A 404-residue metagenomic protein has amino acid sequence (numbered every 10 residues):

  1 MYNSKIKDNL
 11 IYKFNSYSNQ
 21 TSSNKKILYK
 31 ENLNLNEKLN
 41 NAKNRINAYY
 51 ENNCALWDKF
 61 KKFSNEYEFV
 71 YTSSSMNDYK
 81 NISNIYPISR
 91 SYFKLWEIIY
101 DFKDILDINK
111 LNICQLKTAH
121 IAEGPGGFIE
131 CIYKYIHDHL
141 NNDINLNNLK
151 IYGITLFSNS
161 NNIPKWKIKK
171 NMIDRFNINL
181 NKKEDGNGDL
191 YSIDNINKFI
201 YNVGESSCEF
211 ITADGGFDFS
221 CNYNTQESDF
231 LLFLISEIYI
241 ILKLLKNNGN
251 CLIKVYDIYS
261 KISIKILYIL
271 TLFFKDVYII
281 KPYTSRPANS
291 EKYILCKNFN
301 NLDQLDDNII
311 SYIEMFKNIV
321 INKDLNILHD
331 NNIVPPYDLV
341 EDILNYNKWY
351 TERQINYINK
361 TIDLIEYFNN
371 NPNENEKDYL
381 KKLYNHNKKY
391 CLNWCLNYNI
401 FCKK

Functional and structural regions predicted by a protein language model:
M1-V203, N322, I327-K404: Intrinsically disordered, low-complexity glycine/charged-rich regulatory or linker segments that flank or connect
S73-D78, A213-Q226: Gly-rich Lys/Arg/Thr-decorated short loops/hinges at beta-loop-alpha junctions or inter-strand turns that position
W96, I129, Y133, I235-L242 (+6 more regions): Amphipathic alpha-helical interaction motifs in eukaryotic regulatory proteins
A119-P125, N202-C221: Conserved proline-anchored active-site loop of SAM-dependent methyltransferases that bridges a beta-strand
E123-F128, L156-N159, G216-D218, D257-I258 (+2 more regions): Conserved beta-strand elements of beta-rich interaction domains across eukaryotes, especially beta-propellers
I196-A213, F230-K246: Structured alpha-helical segments in the cores of large, soluble enzyme domains
N224-I279: Conserved Class I SAM-dependent methyltransferase catalytic core
K265-L325: Class I S-adenosyl-L-methionine
